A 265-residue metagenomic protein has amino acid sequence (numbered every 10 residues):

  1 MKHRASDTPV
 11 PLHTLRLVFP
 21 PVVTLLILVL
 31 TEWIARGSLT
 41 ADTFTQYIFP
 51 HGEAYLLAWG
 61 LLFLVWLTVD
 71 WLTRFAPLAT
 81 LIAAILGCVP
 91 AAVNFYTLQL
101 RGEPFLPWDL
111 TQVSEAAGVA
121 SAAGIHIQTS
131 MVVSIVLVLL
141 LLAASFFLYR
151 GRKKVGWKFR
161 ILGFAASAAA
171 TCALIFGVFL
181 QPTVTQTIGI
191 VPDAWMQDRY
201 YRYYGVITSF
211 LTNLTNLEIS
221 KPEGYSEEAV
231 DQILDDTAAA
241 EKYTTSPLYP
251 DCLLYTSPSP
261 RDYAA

Functional and structural regions predicted by a protein language model:
K2-Y201: Transmembrane and membrane-interface helices of multi-pass, inner-membrane envelope-modifying transferases
G177-D251: Membrane-interface segments at or immediately adjacent to transmembrane helices that form the boundary between
Y255-D262: Conserved small/polar residues in nucleotide/adenosyl-binding loops
